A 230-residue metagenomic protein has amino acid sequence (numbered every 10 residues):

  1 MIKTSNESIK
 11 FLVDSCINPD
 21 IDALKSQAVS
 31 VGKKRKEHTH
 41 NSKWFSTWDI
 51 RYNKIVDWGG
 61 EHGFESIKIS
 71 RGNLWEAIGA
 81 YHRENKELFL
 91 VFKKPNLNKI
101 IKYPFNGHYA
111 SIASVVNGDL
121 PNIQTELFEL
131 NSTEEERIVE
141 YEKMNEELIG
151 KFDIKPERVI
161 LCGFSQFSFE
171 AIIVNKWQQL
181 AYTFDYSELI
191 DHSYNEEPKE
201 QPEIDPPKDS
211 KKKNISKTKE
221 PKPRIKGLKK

Functional and structural regions predicted by a protein language model:
M1-S46: Interdomain/boundary linker segments immediately adjacent to catalytic/signaling cores
N41, G59-L88: A short acidic/basic microdomain associated with nuclease active sites
W44-W48, Y52, E87: Nuclease catalytic cores
E76-A113, N117: Conserved catalytic cores of phosphodiester-cleaving nucleases, focusing on short active-site segments
K102-G163: Catalytic cores of nucleic-acid endonucleases
N145-K230: Glycine-rich, aromatic-bearing surface loops/beta-hairpins
